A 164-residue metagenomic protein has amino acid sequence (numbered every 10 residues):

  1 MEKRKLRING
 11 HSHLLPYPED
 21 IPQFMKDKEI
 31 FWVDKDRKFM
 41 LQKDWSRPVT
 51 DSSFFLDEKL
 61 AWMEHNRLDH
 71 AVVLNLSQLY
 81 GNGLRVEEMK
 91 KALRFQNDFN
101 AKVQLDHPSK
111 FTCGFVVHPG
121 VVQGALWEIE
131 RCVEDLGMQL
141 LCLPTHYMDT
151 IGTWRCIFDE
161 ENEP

Functional and structural regions predicted by a protein language model:
M1-P164: Helix-coil boundary/capping segments in enzymes
